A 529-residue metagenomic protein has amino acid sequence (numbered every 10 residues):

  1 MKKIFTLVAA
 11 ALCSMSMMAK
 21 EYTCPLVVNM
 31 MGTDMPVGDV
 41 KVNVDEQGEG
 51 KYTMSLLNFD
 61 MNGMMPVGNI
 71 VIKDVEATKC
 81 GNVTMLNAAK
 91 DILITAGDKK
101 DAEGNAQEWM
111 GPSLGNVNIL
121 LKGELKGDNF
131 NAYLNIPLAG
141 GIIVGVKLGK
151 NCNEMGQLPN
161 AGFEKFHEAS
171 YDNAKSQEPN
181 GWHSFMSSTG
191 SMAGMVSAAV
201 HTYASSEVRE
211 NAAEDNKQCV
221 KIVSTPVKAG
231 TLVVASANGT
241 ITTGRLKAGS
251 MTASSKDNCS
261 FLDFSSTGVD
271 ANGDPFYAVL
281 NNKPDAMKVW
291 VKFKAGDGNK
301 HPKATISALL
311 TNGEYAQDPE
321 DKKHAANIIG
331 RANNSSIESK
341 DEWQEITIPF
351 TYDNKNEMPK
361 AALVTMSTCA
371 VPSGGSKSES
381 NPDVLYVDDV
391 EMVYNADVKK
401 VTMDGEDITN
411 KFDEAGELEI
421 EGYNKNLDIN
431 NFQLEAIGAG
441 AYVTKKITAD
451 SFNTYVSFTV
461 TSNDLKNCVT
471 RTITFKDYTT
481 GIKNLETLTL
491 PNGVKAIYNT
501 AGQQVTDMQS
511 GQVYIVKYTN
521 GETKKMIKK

Functional and structural regions predicted by a protein language model:
M1-T23, G502: Bacterial Sec-dependent N-terminal signal peptides
M15, T479-K529: C-terminal outer-membrane/trafficking sorting elements
A19-T23, P36-D39, N69-G81, G127-L158 (+1 more regions): Edge beta-strand at a domain terminus
T23-Y52, D98-A102, N173-S197: Short, solvent-exposed loop/hinge segments that bridge or flank secondary-structure elements
V37-G38, V42-I119: Predominantly extracellular/secreted and cell-surface proteins with exposed, flexible low-complexity segments
N62-M64, F293-P302, E314-Q317: Extended, low-complexity, turn-rich repeat/linker tracts enriched in Gly/Pro/Ser/Thr and Asp/Glu that occur
G145, G149-P284, P302-N312, Q317-T347 (+2 more regions): Aromatic (Trp/Tyr/Phe) and Gly/Pro-enriched flexible surface segments
N395-G481: Beta-rich interaction/scaffold domains
